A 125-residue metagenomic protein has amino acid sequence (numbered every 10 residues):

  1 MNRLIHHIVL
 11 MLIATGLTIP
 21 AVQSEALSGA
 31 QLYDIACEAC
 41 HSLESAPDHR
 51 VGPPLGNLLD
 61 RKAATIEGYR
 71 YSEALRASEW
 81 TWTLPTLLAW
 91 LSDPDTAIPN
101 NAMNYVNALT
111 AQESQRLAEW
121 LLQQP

Functional and structural regions predicted by a protein language model:
M1-H6: Positively charged n-region of N-terminal signal peptides that target proteins for export
H7-T18: Bacterial N-terminal signal peptides
L17-A26: Bacterial Sec-dependent signal peptides at the C-terminal "C-region" and cleavage site
E25-P47, L55: Sequence/structural segment immediately N-terminal to covalent heme-attachment motifs in c-type and related
L27, D48-E73: Short glycine/threonine-rich turn/loop motifs
T65-L88: Short Fe-S-cluster ligation motifs
T81-P125: C-terminal capping alpha-helices of c-type cytochrome domains
